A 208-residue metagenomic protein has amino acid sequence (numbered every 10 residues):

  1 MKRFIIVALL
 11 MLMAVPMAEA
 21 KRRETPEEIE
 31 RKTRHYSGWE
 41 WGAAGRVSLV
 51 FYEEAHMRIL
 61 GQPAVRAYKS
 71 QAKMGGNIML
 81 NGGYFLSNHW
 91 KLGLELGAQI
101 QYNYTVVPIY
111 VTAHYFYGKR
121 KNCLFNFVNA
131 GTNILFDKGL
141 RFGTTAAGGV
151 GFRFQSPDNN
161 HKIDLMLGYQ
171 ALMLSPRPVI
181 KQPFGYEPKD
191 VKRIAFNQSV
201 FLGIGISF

Functional and structural regions predicted by a protein language model:
M1-F4: Positively charged n-region of N-terminal signal peptides that target proteins for export
I6-A8: Sec-dependent N-terminal signal peptides
L10-A18: Hydrophobic h-region of N-terminal signal peptides that target proteins for export in Gram-negative bacteria
A20-G83, G139, S199, G203-S207: Short glycine/proline- and aromatic-enriched beta-strand/turn motifs that initiate or cap beta-hairpins
P26, F51-S70, G93-I109, I134-L140 (+1 more regions): Flexible, solvent-exposed loop segments that connect beta-strands
V47-L49, G76-H161: Gram-negative (and chloroplast) outer-membrane scaffold detector with strong preference for beta-barrel transmembrane
V50-M57, Y68, G148-F208: Predominantly the C-terminal beta-signal and adjacent terminal strand-loop region of outer-membrane beta-barrel
